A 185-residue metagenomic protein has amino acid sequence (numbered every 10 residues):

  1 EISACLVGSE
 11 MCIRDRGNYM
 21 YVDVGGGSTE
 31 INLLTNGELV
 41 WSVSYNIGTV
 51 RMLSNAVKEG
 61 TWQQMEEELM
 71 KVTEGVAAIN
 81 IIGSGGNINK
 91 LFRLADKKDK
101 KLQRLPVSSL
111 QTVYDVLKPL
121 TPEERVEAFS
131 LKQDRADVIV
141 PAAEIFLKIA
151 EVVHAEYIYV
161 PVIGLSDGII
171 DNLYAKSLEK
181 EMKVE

Functional and structural regions predicted by a protein language model:
E1-S9, I13: Single conserved hydrophobic/aromatic residue that forms the stacking wall/gate of nucleotide- or nucleobase-binding
E10, R14-N18, L33-E185: Helical "lid/coupling" subdomains associated with nucleotide-phosphate turnover
V22-S28, S84-N87: A short acidic Gly-Thr/Ser loop motif
